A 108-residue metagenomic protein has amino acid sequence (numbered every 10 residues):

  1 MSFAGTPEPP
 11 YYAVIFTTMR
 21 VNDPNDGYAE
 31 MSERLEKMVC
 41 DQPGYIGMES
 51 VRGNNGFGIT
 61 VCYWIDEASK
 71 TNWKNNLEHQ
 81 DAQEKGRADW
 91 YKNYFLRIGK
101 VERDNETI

Functional and structural regions predicted by a protein language model:
M1-F57, E67-N75, Y91-I108: Short S/T/G/P-rich N-terminal loop/turn motif that feeds into the first structured element of a domain
